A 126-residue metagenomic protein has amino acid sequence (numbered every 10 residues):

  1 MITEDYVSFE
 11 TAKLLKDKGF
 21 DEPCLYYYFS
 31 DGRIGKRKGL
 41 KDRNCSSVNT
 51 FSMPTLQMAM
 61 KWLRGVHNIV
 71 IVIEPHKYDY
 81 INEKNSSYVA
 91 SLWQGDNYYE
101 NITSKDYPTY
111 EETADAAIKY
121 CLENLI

Functional and structural regions predicted by a protein language model:
M1-T3, V7, K13, D17: GGW-centered surface loops in extracellular recognition modules
E4-F9, P23-L25, L40, S104 (+3 more regions): Catalytic phosphate/metal-binding cores of nucleic-acid and nucleotide-processing enzymes, i.e., regions that mediate
K13, D17, D21, S30-P108 (+2 more regions): N-terminal segment of the canonical double-stranded RNA-binding domain
